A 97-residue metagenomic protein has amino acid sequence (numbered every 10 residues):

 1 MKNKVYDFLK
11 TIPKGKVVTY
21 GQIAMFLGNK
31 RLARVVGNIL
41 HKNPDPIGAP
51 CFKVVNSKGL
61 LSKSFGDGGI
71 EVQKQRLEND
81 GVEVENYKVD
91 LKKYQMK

Functional and structural regions predicted by a protein language model:
M1-K97: Nucleic acid-binding interface residues in structured DNA/RNA-binding domains, emphasizing the DNA-engaging scaffolds
